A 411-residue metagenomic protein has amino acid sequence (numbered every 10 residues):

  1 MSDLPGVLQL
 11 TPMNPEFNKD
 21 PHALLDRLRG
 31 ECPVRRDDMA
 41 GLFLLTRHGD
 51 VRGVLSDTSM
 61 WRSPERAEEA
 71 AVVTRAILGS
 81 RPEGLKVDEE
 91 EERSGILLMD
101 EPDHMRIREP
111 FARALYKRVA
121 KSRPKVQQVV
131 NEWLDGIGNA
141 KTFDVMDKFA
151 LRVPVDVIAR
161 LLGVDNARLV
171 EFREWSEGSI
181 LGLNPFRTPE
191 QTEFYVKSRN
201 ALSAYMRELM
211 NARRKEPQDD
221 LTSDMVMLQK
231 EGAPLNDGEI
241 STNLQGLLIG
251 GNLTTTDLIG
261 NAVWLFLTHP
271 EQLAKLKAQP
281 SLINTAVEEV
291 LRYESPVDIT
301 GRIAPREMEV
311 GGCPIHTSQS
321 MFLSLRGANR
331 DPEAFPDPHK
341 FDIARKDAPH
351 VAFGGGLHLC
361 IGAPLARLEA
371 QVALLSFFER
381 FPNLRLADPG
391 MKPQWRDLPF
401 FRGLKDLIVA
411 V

Functional and structural regions predicted by a protein language model:
M1-V411: Cytochrome P450
